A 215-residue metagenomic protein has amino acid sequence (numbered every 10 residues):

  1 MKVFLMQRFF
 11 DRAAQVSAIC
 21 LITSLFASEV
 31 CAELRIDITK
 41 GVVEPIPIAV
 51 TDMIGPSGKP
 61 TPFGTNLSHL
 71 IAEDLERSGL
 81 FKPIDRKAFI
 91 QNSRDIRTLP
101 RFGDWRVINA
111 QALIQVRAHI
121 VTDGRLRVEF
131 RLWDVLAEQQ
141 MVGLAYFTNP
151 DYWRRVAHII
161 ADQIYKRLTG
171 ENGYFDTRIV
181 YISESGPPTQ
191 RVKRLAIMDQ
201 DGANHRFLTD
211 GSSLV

Functional and structural regions predicted by a protein language model:
V3-A18: Bacterial N-terminal signal peptides that target proteins for export
I19-C20, V30-C31: Cleavable N-terminal signal peptides
L34, I96-Q163: Amphipathic beta-strand/beta-sheet edge segments enriched in Tyr/Trp
T39-R101, I114-I120: Short beta-strand->alpha-helix linker/helix-N-cap micro-motif that forms a surface specificity/interaction loop
Q115, I179-E184: Residue position within the beta-strands of beta-propeller blades
G124-R127, P187-A196: Structural motif
M198-L214: Multi-bladed beta-propeller domains
